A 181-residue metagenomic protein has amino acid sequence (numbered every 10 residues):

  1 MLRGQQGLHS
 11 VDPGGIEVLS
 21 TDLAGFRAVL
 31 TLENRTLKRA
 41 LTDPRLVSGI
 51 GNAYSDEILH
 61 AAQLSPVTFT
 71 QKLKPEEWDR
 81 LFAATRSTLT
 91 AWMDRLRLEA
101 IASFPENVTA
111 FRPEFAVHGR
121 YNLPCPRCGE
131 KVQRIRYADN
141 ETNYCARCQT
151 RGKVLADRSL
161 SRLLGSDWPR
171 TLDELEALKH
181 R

Functional and structural regions predicted by a protein language model:
M1-L2, S20, R162-S166, T171-R181: Gly/Gly-Pro- and Ser/Thr-rich, intrinsically disordered tail segments characteristic of DNA damage-repair and tolerance
M1-L64, F69-K72, E76, L81-F82: Phosphate/anion-contacting hairpin/loop surfaces
D43, H118-N122, E141-Y144: Short metal-coordination and nucleic-acid-contact micro-motifs, chiefly zinc-binding Cys/His arrays
A102-A116, P126-E130: Short Cys/His-rich Zn2+-coordinating modules
R112-Y121, I135-A138: Short, flexible, mixed-charge glycine/proline-rich loop motifs that serve as phosphate/nucleic-acid-contacting
C125-C128, C145-C148: Short cysteine-rich clusters marking metal-coordination/redox-active sites
V132-Q133, K153: Short functional micro-motifs and their immediate structural scaffolds
R151-S166: Short metal-binding segments enriched for Cys and/or His
